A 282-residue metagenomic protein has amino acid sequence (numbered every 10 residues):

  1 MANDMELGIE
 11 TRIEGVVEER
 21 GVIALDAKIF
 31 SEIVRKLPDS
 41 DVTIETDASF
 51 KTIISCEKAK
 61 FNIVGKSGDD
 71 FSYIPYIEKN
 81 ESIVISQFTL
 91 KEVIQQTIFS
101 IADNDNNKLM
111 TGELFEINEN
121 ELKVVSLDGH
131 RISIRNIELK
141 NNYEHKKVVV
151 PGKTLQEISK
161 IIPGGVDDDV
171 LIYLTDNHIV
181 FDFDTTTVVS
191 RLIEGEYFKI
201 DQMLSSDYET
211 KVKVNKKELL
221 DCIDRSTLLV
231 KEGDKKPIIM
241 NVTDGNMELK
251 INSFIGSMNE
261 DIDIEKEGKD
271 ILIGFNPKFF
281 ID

Functional and structural regions predicted by a protein language model:
M1-D282: Structural preference for solvent-exposed beta-strand-turn elements and adjacent flexible terminal/loop segments within
